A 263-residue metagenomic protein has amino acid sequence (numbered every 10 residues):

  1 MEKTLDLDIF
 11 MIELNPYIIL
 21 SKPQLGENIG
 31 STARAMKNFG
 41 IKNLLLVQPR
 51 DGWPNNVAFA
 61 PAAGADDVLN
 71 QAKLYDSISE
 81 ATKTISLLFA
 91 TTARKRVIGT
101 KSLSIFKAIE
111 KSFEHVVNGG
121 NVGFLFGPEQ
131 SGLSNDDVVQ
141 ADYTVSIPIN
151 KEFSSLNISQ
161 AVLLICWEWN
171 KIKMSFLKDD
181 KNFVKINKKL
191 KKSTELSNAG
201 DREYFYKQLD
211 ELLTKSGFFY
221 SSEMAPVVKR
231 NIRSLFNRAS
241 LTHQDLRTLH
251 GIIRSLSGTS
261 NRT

Functional and structural regions predicted by a protein language model:
M1-T263: Post-transcriptional modification and biogenesis factors for structured RNAs of the translation apparatus
